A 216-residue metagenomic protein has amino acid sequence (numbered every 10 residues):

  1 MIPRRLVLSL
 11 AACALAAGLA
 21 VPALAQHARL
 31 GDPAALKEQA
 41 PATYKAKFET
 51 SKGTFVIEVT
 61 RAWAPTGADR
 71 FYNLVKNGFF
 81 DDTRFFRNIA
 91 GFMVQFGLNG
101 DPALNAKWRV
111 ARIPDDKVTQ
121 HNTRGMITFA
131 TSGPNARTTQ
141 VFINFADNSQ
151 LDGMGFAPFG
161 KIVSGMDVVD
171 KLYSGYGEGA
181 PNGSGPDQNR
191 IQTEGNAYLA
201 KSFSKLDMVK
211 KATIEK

Functional and structural regions predicted by a protein language model:
M1-L10: Bacterial N-terminal signal peptides that target proteins for export
I2, G18-K216: Cyclophilin-like peptidyl-prolyl cis-trans isomerases
A11-A12, P102: Enrichment for repetitive, rod-forming helical segments
A12-C13, A23: Cleavable N-terminal signal peptides
